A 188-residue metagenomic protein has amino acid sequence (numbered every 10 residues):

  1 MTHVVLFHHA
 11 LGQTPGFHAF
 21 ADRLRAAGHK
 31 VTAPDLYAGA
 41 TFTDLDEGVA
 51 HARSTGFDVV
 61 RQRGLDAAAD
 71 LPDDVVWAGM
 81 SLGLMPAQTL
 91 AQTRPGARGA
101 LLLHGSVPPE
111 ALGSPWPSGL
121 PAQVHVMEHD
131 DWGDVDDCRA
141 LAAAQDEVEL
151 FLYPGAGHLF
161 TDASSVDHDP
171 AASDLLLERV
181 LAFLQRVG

Functional and structural regions predicted by a protein language model:
T2-P72, F160-T161: Serine-hydrolase catalytic machinery in alpha/beta-hydrolase-like enzymes
F20, G133-A143: Short alpha-helix in the alpha/beta-hydrolase fold that links the catalytic acid
A78-A87: Gly/Ala-rich beta-loop-alpha elbow adjacent to hydrolase catalytic centers
T89-G99, P115: Conserved hydrolase catalytic core segment
G96-V107, P121: A conserved short beta-strand
W116-A122, D146-E147: Short, proline-enriched alpha-helix->beta-strand connector loops that line the catalytic pocket of alpha/beta-hydrolase
V124-V126, Y153: Short beta-strand/loop motif that positions the catalytic acidic residue of the alpha/beta-hydrolase fold
V148-G188: C-terminal catalytic histidine-bearing segment of alpha/beta-hydrolase fold enzymes
